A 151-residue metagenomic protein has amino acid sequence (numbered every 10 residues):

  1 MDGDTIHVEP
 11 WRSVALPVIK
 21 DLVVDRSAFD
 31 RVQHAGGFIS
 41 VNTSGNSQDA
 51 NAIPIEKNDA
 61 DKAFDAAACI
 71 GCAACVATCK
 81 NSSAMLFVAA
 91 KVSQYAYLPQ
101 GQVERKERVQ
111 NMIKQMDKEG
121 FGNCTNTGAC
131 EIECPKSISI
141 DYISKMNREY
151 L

Functional and structural regions predicted by a protein language model:
M1-D2: S4-like RNA-binding module at protein N-termini
T5: Aromatic- and Lys/Arg-enriched surface recognition patch
V8-L151: Ferredoxin-type iron-sulfur electron-transfer modules in oxidoreductases and energy-metabolism complexes
